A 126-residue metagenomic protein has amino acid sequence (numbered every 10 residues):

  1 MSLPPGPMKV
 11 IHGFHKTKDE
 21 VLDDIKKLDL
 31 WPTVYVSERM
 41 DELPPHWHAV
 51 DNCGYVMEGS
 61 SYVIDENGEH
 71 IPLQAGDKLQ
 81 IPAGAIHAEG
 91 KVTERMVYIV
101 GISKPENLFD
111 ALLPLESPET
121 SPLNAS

Functional and structural regions predicted by a protein language model:
M1-V36, P44, S117-S126: A short, N-terminal "cap"/entry segment at the start of jelly-roll beta-barrel domains of the cupin/DSBH fold
E42-L43, K78-L79, A83-A88: Histidine-centered metal-chelating micro-motifs
P44, C53, G68-I71: Short, surface-exposed secondary-structure edge patches
W47-V63: Short, conserved beta-strand element in jelly-roll/cupin
E66-G68, K91-V92: Conserved catalytic-core motifs of eukaryotic protein kinase domains, centered on the activation segment
N67-A83: Short acidic-glycine-tyrosine-enriched beta hairpin
A83-L108: Ligand-binding loop in jelly-roll beta-barrel domains
K104-L123: Short peripheral tails and domain-boundary helices/loops at the edges of structured domains
